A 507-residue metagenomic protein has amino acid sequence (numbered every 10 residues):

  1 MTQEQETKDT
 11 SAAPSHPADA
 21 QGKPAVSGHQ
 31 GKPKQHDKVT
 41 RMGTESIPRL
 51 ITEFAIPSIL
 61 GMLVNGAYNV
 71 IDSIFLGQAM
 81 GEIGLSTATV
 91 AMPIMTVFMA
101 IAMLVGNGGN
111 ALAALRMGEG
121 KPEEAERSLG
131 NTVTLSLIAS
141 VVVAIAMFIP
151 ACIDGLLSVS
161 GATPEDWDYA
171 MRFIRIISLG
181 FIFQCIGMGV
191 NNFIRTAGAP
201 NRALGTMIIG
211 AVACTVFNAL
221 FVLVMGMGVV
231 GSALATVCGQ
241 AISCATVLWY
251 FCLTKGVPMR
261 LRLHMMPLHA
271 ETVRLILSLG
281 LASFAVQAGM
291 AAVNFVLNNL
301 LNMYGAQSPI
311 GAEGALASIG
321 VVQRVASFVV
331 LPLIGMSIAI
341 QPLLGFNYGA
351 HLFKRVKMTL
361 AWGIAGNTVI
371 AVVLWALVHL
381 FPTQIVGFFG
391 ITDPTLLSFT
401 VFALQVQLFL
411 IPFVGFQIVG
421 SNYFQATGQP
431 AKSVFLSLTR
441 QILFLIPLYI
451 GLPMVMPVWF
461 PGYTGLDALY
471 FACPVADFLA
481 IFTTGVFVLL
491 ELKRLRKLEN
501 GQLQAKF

Functional and structural regions predicted by a protein language model:
M1-A55, A113-G180, V224-L281, L344-L410 (+1 more regions): Short alpha-helical transmembrane segments in multi-pass integral membrane proteins
T44, P48-A67, I71, I94-I101 (+5 more regions): Residue-level signal for short hydrophobic patches within transmembrane helices of multi-pass membrane transporters
S58, M62, I74, A111 (+16 more regions): Transmembrane alpha-helix boundary and packing residues in multipass membrane permease domains and related
I59, L63, A67-S86, G155-P164 (+5 more regions): Helix-terminus/linker motif at the lipid-water interface of multi-pass membrane proteins
A67-V70, A79-E82, R116-E119, T196-A197 (+6 more regions): Helix-loop interface residues and adjacent transmembrane-helix termini in multi-pass membrane transporters, primarily
M80-P93, A170, I174, A233 (+3 more regions): Small-residue hotspots at the loop-to-helix junctions and early N-terminal turns of transmembrane alpha-helices
L85-F148, Q184-A203, N298, L316-A376 (+2 more regions): Small-residue-rich hydrophobic transmembrane alpha-helices
G106, I176-R195, A203-A211, S232-V247 (+4 more regions): Short runs within selected transmembrane alpha-helices of multi-pass transporters and secretion channels
